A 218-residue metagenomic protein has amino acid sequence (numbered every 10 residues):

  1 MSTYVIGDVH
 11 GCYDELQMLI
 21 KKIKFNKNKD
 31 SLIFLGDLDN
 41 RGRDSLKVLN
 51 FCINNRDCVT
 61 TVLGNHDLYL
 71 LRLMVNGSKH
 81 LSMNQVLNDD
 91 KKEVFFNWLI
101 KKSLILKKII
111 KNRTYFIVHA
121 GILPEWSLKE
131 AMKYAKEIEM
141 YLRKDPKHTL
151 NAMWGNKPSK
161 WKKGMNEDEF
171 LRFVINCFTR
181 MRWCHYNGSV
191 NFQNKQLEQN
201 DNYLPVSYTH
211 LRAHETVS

Functional and structural regions predicted by a protein language model:
M1-N55, L68, H210: N-terminal active-site segment of His-dependent metallophosphoesterases
S2, R113-F116, V174: A generic secondary-structure signal marking the coil-to-beta-strand transition
D37, H119, W183: Divalent metal-dependent hydrolysis catalytic cores, especially in the metallo-beta-lactamase
L46-L49, N54-E167: Active-site neighborhood of divalent metal-dependent phosphoester bond hydrolases
E167-K195: Acidic, glycine-rich loop-and-strand cores that form catalytic or ligand-binding grooves in diverse globular domains
N191-Y208: Glycan-recognition and catalytic regions of carbohydrate-active enzymes
H210-S218: Single conserved hydrophobic/aromatic residue that forms the stacking wall/gate of nucleotide- or nucleobase-binding
